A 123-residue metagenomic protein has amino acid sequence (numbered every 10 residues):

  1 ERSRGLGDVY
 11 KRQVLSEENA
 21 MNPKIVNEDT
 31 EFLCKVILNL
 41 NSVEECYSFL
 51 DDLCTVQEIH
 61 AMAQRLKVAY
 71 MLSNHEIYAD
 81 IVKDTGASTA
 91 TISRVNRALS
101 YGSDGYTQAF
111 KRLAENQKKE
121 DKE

Functional and structural regions predicted by a protein language model:
E1-Q13: Single conserved hydrophobic/aromatic residue that forms the stacking wall/gate of nucleotide- or nucleobase-binding
R12-L40: General nucleic-acid-binding
L40-E44, V56, H75: Residues at alpha-helix boundaries and the short loops/turns that link adjacent helices
E45-Q64: Short, Lys/Arg-enriched anionic-surface-contact patches
M62-E76: Short, amphipathic alpha-helical "recognition" segments used to contact nucleic acids or chromatin
D80-T85: Short alpha-helical "recognition helix" segments of helix-turn-helix
A90-R112: C-terminal structural segments of small proteins and small subunits
A109-E123: Intrinsically disordered, low-complexity basic tails/linkers immediately adjacent to helix-turn-helix/homeobox/MYB/SANT
